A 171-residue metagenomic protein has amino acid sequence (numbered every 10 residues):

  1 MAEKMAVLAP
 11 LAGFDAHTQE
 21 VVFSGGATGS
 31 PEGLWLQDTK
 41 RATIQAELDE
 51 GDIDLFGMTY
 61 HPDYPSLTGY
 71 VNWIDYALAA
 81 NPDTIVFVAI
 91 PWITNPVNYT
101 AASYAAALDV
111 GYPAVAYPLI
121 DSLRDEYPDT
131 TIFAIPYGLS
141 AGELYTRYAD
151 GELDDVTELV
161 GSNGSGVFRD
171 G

Functional and structural regions predicted by a protein language model:
M1, G171: Active-site nucleophilic cysteine motif
A2-W73: Conserved SGNH/GDSL esterase-like catalytic core that processes O-acyl groups on lipids and polysaccharides
I44-D170: Alpha-helical cap/lid subdomain in secreted, periplasmic, or secretory-pathway luminal O-acyl-processing enzymes
